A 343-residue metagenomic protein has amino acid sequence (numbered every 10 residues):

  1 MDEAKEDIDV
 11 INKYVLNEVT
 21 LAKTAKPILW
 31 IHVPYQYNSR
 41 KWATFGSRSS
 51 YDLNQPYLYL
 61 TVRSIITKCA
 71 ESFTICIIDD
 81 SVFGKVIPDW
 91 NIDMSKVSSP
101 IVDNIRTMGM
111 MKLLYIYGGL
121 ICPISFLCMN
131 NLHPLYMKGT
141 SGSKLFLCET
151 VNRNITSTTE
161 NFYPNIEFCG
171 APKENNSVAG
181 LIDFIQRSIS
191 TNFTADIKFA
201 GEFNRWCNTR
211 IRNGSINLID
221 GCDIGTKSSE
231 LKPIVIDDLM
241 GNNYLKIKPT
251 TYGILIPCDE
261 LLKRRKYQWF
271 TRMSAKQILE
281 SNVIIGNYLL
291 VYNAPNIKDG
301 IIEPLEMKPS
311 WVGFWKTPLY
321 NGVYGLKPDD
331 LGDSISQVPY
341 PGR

Functional and structural regions predicted by a protein language model:
M1-R106, I124-R343: Glycosyltransferase-associated regions of secretory-pathway enzymes, highlighting luminal stem/catalytic domains
T107-G119: Small-residue hinge/turn detector
